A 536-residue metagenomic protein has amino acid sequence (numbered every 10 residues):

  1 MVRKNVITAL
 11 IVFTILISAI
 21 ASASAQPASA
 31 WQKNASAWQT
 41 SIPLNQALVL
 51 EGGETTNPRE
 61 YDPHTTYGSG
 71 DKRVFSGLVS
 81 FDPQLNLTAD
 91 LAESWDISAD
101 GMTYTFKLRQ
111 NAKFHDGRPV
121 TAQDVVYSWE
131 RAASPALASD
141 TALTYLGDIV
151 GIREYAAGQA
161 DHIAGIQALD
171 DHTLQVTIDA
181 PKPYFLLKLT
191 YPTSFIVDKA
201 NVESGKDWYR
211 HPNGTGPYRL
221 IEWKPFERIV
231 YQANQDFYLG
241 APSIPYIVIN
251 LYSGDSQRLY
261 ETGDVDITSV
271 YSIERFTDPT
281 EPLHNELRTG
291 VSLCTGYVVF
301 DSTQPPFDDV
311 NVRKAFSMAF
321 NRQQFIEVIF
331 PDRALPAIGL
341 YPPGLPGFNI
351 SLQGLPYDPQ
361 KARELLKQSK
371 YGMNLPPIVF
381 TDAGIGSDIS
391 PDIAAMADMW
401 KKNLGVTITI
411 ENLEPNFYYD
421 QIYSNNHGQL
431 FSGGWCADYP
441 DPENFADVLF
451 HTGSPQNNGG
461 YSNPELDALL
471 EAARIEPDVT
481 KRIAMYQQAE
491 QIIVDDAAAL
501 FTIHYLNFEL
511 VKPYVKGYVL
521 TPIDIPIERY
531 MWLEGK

Functional and structural regions predicted by a protein language model:
W31, L50-A99, E130, N213-G214: N-terminal lobe/hinge region of extracytoplasmic solute-binding protein
E51-S69, L91-A92, R118, D140-T141 (+4 more regions): A structural "hinge/loop" feature
D82, D161-H162, H172, T177-P242 (+3 more regions): Gly/Pro-rich hinge or "lid" segments in bacterial periplasmic/extracellular proteins
E93-T144, Q175, P306: Aromatic- and charge-enriched surface segment that lines or borders ligand/interaction sites
K107, D124, L137-D198: Surface-exposed binding/hinge segments that line and control ligand-binding clefts or catalytic entry sites
T121-S128, D171-T177, G216-P217, P245-Y246 (+6 more regions): Alpha-helical secondary-structure segments
E203-K206, N234-D278: Ligand-site clamp/hinge motif
K224, A319-F348, D388-D398, D420-K536: Detector for C-terminal structural segments
